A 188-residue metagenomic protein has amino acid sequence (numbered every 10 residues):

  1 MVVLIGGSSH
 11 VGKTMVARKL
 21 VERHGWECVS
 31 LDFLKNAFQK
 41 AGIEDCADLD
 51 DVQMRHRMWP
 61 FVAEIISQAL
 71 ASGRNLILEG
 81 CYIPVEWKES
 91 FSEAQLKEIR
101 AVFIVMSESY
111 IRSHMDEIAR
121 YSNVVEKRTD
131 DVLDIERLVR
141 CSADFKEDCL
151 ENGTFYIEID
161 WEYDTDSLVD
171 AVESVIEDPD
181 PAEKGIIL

Functional and structural regions predicted by a protein language model:
I5: Hydrophobic anchor at the beta1->P-loop junction of P-loop NTPases
S8: P-loop (Walker A) phosphate-binding loop of NTP-binding proteins
V11: ATP-binding Walker
T14: Walker A/P-loop
R18-F61: Conserved substrate/cofactor phosphate-moiety recognition/catalytic segment in nucleotide-dependent phosphotransferases
Q53-M106: Glycine-rich phosphate-binding loop used to anchor ATP phosphates in small-molecule kinases, encompassing both
I99-D144: A glycine- and Lys/Arg-enriched "phosphate-lid" helix/loop adjacent to the NTP-binding pocket of small-molecule kinases
A143-L188: NTP-dependent small-molecule kinase module
